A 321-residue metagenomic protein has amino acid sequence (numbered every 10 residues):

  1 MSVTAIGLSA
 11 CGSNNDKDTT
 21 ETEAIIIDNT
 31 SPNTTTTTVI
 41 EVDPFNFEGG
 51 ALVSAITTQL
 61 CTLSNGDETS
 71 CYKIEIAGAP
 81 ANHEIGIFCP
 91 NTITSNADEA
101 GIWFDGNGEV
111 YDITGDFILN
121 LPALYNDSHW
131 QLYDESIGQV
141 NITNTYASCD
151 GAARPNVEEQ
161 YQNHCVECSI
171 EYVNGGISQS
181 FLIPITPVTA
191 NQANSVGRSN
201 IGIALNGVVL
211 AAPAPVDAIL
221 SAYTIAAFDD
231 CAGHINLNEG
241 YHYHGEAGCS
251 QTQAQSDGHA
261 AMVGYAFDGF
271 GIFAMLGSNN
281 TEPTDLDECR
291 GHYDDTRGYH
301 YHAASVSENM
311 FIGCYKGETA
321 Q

Functional and structural regions predicted by a protein language model:
G7-A10: C-terminal motif of bacterial Sec signal peptides marking the signal peptidase cleavage site
G12-N15: Bacterial signal peptide processing site
I25-N206, A211-I219: Solvent-exposed N-terminal domain segments of exported/luminal and surface proteins
V39-G49, L60, T284-Q321: Long, compositionally biased interface segments
I177-T186, A204-V209, L237-S250, D294-E308: Extracellular/lumenal glycan-associated surfaces
N191, L210, C249-Q253, I272 (+1 more regions): Short loop/beta submotifs within extracellular cysteine-rich repeat domains
I219-C231, L237-S278: Short helix-loop boundary/capping segments
A226-G233, D285-G291: Short, recurring structural edge motifs at helix starts
